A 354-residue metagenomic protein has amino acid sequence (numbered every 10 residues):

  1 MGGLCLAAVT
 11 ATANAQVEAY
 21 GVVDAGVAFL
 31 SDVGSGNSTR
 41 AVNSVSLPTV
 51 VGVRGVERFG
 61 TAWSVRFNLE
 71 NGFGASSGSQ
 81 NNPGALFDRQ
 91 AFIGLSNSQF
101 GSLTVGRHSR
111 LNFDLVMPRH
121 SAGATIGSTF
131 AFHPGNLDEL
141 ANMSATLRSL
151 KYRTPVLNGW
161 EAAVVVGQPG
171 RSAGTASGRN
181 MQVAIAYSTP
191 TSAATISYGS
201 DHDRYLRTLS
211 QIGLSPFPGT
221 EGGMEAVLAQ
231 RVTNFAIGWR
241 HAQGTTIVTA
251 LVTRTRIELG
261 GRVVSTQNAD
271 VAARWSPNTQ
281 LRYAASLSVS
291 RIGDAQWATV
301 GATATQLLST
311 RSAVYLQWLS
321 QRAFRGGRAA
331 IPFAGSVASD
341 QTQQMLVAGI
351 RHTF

Functional and structural regions predicted by a protein language model:
A8-T12: N-terminal signal peptide c-region/cleavage motif recognized by signal peptidases
A15-G21, E57, T61-V65, Q99-L103 (+11 more regions): Outer-envelope beta-barrel architecture signal
Q16-F29, R40-Q168, S177-R179, A186-S197: Outer membrane beta-barrel
G26-L30, G72-S76, V105, R110-D114 (+6 more regions): Structural signature of outer-membrane beta-barrel domains
G36-R40, S79, L137, P169-G170 (+4 more regions): Extracellular loop and loop/strand-boundary signature of outer-membrane beta-barrel proteins
T39-T49, L86-R89, S144-R148, S177-M181 (+4 more regions): Residues that define the transmembrane beta-barrel architecture of outer-membrane proteins
V183-T303, W318-L319: Detector for outer-membrane/organellar transmembrane beta-barrel domains, recognizing the amphipathic beta-strand
L308, S320, D340-F354: Outer-membrane beta-barrel "beta-signal"
